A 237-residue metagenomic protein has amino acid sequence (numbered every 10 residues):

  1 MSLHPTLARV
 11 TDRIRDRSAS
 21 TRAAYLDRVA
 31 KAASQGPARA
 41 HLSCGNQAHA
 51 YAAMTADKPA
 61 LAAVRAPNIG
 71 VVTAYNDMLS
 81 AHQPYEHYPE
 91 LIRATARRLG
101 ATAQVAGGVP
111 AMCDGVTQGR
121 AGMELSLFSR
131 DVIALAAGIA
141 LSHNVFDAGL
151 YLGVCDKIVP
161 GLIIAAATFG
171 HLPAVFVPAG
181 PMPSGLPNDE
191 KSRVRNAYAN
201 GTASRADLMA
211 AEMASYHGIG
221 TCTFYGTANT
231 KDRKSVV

Functional and structural regions predicted by a protein language model:
M1-V237: Metallocofactor- and cofactor-centric catalytic cores in central/energy metabolism, strongly enriched
